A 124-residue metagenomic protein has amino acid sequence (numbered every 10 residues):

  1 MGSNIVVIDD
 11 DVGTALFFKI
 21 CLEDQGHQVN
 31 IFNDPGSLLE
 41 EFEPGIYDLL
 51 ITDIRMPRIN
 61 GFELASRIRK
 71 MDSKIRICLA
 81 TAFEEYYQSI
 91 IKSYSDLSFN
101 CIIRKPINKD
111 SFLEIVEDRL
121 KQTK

Functional and structural regions predicted by a protein language model:
V12-N30, L97: Two-component/phosphorelay signaling modules centered on CheY-like receiver
I31-L49: Acidic, metal-coordinating helix/loop segments flanking the phosphotransfer/catalytic sites of two-component signaling
E43-G45, I68-I75, L97: Conserved phosphotransfer cores of two-component systems
D53: Active-site residues of response regulator receiver
M56: Receiver (REC) domain active-site loop signature in two-component systems and cognate sites in sensor histidine kinases
A80-A82: Hydrophobic/aromatic residues positioned on beta-strands within the core alpha/beta folds
I107-V116, L120: C-terminal output helix
